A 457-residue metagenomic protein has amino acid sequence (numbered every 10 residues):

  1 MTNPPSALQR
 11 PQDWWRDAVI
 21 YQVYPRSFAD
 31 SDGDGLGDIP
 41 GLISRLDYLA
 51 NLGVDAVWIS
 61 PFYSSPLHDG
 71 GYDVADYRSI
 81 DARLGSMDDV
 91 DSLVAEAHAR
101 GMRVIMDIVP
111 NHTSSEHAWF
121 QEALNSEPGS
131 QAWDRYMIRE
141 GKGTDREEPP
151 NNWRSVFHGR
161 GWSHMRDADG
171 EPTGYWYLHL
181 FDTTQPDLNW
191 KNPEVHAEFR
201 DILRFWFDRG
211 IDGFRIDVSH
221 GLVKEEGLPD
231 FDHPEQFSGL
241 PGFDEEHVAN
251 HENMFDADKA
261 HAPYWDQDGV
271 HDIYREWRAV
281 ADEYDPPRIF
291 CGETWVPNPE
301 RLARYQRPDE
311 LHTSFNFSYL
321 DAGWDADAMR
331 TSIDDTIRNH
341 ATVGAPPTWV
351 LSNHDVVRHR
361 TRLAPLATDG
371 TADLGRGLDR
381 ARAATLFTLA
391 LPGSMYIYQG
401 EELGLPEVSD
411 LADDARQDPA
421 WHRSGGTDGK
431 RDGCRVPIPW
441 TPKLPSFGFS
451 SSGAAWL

Functional and structural regions predicted by a protein language model:
T2-R204, D208, H220-W295, I438: Acidic/aromatic-lined carbohydrate-recognition and catalytic surfaces of CAZymes acting on diverse glycans
P11-R16, G227-F255, K259-P263, D272-P287 (+4 more regions): Loop/helix patches that line or flank the sugar-binding groove of alpha-linked glycan CAZymes
G37, G41, K142-R146, L320-R330 (+1 more regions): N-terminal capping/interface segment
P66-G71, R301-R307: Short glycine-biased active-site loop of nucleotidyltransferases that positions the nucleotide triphosphate and helps
I105-M106, R215, C291, V350-L351 (+1 more regions): Generic enzyme active-site microenvironment
L203-F214, F387-T388: Conserved catalytic-core segments centered on acid/base and nucleophilic motifs
F214-S219, A384: Extended, hydrophobic alpha-helical segments in both membrane/secreted and soluble proteins
